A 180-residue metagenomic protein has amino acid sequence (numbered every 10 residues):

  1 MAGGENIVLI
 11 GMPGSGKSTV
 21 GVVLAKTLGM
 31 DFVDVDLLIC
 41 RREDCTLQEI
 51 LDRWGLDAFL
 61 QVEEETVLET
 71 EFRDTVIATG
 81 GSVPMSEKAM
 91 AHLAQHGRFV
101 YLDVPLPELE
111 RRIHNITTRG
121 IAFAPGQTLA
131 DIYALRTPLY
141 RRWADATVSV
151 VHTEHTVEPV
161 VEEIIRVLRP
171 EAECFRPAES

Functional and structural regions predicted by a protein language model:
A2, V23, T27, R98 (+1 more regions): NTP-dependent small-molecule kinase module
L9: Hydrophobic anchor at the beta1->P-loop junction of P-loop NTPases
M12: P-loop (Walker A) phosphate-binding loop of NTP-binding proteins
K17: Conserved lysine of the Walker
V20: Hydrophobic positions on the alpha1 helix immediately C-terminal to the Walker A/P-loop
V35-V83, E87-A94: ATP-dependent small-molecule kinase phosphotransfer cores that center on conserved nucleotide phosphate-binding segments
G81-P84, P105-P107, T153: Short glycine-rich anion-binding loops that position phosphate/pyrophosphate groups of nucleotides and phosphorylated
H96-P138: A glycine- and Lys/Arg-enriched "phosphate-lid" helix/loop adjacent to the NTP-binding pocket of small-molecule kinases
